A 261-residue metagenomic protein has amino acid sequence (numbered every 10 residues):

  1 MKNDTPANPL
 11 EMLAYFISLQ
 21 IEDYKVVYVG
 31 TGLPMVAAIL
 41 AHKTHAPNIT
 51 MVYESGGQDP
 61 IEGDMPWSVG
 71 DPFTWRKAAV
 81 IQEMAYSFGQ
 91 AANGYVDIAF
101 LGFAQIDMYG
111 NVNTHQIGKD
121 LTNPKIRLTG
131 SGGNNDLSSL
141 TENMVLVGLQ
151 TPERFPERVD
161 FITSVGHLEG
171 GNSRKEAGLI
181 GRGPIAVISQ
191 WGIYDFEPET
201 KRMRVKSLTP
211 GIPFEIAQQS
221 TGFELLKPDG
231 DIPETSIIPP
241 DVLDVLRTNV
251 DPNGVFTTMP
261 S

Functional and structural regions predicted by a protein language model:
M1-K77: N-terminal active-site beta-alpha-beta segment that forms phosphate/nucleotide-binding and substrate-recognition loops
E11, E215, P240-D244: Generic alpha-helical secondary structure signal
L19, I39, G89, Q219 (+1 more regions): Charged/polar, solvent-exposed surface patches and flexible loops
Q20, Y24, Y194-E197, S220-E224 (+2 more regions): Change "in soluble alpha/beta enzymes" to "in soluble alpha/beta proteins
P47-G57, W75-A78, Y109, K125 (+2 more regions): Short, Lys/Arg-enriched charge-dense amphipathic segments
M65-I238: Conserved phosphate- and dinucleotide-binding cores of soluble alpha/beta proteins, encompassing both enzyme active
P228-S261: Acidic/aromatic/glycine-rich contiguous surface patches that form carbohydrate-binding/processing clefts and analogous
